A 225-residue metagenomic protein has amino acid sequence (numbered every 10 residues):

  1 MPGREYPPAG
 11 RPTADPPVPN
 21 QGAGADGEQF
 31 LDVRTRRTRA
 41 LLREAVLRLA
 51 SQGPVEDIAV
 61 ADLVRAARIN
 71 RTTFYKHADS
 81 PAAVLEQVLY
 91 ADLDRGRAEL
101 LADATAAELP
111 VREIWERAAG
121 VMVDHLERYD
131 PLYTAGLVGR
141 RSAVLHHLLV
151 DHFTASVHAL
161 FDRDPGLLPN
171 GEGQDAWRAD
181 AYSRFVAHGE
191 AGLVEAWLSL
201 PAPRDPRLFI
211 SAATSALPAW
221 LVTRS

Functional and structural regions predicted by a protein language model:
P2-A23, H158-G166, A179-D180, A187 (+1 more regions): C-terminal peripheral helix-coil segments that are non-catalytic and often amphipathic
R37-R48, Q52, A66, A83-D103 (+3 more regions): Alpha-helical structural segments
L49-A83: Helix-turn-helix
I58-A59, T134-G136: Short, hydrophobic secondary-structure boundary micro-motifs
D92-E99, D103, Y129, Y133 (+2 more regions): A short secondary-structure junction motif
L101-P131: Hydrophobic alpha-helical connector segments
G120, R140-P169, W177-A191: Amphipathic alpha-helical packing segments from all-alpha helical-bundle domains
